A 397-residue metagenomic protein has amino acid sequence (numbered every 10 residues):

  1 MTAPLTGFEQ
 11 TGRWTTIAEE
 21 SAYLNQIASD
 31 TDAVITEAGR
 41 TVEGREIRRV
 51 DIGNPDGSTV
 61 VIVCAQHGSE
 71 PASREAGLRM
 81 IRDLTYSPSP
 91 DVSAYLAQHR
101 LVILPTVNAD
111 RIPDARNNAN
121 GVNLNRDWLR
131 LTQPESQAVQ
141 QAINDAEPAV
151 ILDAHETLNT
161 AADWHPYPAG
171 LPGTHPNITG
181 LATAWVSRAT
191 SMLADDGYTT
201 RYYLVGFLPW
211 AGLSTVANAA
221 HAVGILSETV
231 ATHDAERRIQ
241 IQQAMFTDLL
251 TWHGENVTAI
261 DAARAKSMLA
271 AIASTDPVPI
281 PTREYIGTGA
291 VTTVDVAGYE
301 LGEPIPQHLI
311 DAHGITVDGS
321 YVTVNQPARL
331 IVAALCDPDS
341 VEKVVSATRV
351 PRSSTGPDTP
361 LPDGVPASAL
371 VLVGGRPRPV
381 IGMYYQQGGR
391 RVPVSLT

Functional and structural regions predicted by a protein language model:
M1-I47: Short glycine- and acidic-rich boundary segments immediately preceding or forming the N-terminal edge of structured
T2-T15, H67-G68, A222, L226 (+1 more regions): Intrinsic-disorder/low-complexity accessory segments
E19, Y23, E135-A138, M245: Well-ordered alpha-helical segments embedded in enzymatic catalytic cores
I35, R49, I103, I151 (+2 more regions): Conserved beta-strand scaffold positions in the cores of enzyme catalytic domains, especially in NTP/NDP-utilizing
R49-D56: Short beta-strand-to-loop junctions in surface cap/lid or active-site-entrance loops
D56-Y203, F207-A217, L226-A231: Active-site/substrate-binding loop(s) of hydrolase catalytic cores
V350, T355-T397: Viral virion structural and adsorption modules
